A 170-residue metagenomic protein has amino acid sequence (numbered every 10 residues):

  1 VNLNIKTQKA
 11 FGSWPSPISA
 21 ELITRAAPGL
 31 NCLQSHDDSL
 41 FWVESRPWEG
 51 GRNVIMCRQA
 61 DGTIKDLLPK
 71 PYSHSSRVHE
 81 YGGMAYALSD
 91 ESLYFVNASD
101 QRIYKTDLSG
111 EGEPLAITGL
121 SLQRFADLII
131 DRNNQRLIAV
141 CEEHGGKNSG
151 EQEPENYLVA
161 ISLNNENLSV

Functional and structural regions predicted by a protein language model:
N2-G29, Q59-G82, T106-R124, Q152 (+1 more regions): Multi-bladed beta-propeller domains
P17-I18, L22-Q59: Hydrophobic alpha-helical membrane-insertion signals
R25-S39, S73-L93, L122-L137, G146: Conserved beta-propeller blade repeats
H36, G51, A60, S89-D90 (+3 more regions): Short loop/turn segments that connect beta-strands within the blades of beta-propeller domains, predominantly WD40
E44-V54, H74-E80, F95-I103, T118-F125 (+1 more regions): A flexible loop/linker signature enriched in serine peptidases of the S9 family
E49-G50, Q135, E166-N167: Short, solvent-exposed loop/turn segments that connect beta-strands within catalytic domains and beta-strand-rich
